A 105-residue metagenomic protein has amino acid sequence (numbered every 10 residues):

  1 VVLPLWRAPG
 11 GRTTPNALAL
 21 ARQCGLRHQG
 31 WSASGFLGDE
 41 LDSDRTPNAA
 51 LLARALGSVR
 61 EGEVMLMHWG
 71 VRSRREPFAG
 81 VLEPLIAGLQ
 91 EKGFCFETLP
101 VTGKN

Functional and structural regions predicted by a protein language model:
V1-L5, E97-L99: Surface-exposed patches in mature extracellular/periplasmic domains of secreted proteins
L3, E61-V64: Residue-level preference for the first positions of well-ordered beta-strands
W6, H28, M65, L89: Conserved, mostly hydrophobic/aromatic
R12, A17-L56, G93-N105: His/Asp/Glu-enriched short active-site or ligand-binding loop at hydrolase and phosphoryl-transfer sites
G30-S32, V64-W69: Short beta-strands and strand-loop turn motifs
N48-G57, A79-A87: Amphipathic, non-transmembrane alpha-helical secondary structure
S73-N105: C-terminal domain-boundary segment and adjacent tail
